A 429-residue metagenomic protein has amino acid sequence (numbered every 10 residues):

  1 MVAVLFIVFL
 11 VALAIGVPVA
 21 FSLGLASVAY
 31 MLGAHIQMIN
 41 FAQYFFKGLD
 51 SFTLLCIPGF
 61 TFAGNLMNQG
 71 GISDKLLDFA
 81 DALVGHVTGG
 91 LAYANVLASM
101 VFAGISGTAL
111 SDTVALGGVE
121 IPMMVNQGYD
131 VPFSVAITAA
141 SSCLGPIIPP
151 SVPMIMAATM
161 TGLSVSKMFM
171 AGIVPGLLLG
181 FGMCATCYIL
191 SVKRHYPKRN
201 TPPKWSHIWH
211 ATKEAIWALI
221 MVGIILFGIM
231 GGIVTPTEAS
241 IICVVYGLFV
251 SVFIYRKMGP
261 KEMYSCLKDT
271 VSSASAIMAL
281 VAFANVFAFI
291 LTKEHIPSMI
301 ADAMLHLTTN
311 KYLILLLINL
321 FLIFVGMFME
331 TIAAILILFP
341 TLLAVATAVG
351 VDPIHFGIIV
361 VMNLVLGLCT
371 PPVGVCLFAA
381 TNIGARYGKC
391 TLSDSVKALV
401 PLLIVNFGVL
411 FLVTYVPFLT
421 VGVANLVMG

Functional and structural regions predicted by a protein language model:
M1-G429: Alpha-helical transmembrane segments of multi-pass membrane transport proteins
